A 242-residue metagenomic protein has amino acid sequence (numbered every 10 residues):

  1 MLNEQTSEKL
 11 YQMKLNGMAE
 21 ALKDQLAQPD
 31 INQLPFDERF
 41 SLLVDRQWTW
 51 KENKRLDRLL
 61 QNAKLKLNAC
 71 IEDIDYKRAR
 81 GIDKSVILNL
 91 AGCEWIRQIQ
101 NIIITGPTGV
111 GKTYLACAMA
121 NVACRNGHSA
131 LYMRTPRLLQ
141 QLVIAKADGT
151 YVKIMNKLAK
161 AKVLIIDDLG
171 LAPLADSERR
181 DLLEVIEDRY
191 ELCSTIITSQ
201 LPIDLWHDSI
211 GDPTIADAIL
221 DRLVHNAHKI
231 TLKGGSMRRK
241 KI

Functional and structural regions predicted by a protein language model:
M1-E8, K240-I242: Intrinsically disordered, low-complexity and often Lys/Arg-enriched segments
Y11, N16-L67: Interdomain "pre-motor" coupling segment immediately N-terminal to P-loop NTPase/helicase cores
Q12-L15, P29-L34, R46, K64 (+5 more regions): Conserved phosphate/pyrophosphate-binding and hydrolysis machinery centered on Walker-type P-loop NTPases, extending
L22, M133, L138-K160, L169-I242: Replace "adjacent to P-loop NTPase cores in ATP/GTP-dependent enzymes" with "adjacent to NTP-binding cores
A27, L60-Q61, L65-N68, E72-I102: Pre-Walker A (pre-P-loop) alpha-helix and adjacent loop at the N terminus of AAA/AAA+ ATPase modules, a conserved
I82-K160: Conserved P-loop
V163: Walker B motif beta-strand of ABC-family P-loop ATPases
